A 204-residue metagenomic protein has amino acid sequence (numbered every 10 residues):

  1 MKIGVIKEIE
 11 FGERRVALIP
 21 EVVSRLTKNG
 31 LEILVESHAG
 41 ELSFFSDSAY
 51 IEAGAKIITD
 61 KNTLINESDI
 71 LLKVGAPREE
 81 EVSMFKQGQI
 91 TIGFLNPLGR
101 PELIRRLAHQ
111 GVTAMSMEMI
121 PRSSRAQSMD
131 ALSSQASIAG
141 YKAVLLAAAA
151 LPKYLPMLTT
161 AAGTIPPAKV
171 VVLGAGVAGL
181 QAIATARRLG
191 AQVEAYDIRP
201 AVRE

Functional and structural regions predicted by a protein language model:
K2, E8, E79-K169: Glycine/serine-rich phosphate-binding loop and adjoining beta1-alpha1 elements at the start of nucleotide-handling
K2-R106, Q110: An N-terminal-biased, well-structured beta-alpha scaffold segment characteristic of Rossmann-like dinucleotide-binding
I6-L42, P156-E204: Glycine-rich phosphate/diphosphate-binding loop of Rossmann-like nucleotide-binding domains
E52, A149, E204: Charged/polar, solvent-exposed surface patches and flexible loops
N66, I138-Y141, L145, L180 (+1 more regions): A broad detector of short, well-ordered amphipathic alpha-helices that serve as recognition/interaction surfaces
L72, V144-A147, L151, A186 (+1 more regions): Generic helix-packing signal
